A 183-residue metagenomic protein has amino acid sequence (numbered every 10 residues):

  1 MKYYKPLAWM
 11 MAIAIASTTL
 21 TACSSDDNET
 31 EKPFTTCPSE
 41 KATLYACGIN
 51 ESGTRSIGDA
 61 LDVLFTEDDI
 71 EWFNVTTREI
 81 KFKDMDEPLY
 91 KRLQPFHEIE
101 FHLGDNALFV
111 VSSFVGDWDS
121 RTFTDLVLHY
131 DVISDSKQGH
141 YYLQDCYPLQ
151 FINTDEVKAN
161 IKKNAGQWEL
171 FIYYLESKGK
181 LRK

Functional and structural regions predicted by a protein language model:
M1-T21: Sec-dependent bacterial lipoprotein signal peptides
S17-C37: Bacterial Sec-dependent N-terminal signal peptides
E31-K183: A structural signal for conserved, well-ordered secondary-structure elements that form binding/interaction cores
